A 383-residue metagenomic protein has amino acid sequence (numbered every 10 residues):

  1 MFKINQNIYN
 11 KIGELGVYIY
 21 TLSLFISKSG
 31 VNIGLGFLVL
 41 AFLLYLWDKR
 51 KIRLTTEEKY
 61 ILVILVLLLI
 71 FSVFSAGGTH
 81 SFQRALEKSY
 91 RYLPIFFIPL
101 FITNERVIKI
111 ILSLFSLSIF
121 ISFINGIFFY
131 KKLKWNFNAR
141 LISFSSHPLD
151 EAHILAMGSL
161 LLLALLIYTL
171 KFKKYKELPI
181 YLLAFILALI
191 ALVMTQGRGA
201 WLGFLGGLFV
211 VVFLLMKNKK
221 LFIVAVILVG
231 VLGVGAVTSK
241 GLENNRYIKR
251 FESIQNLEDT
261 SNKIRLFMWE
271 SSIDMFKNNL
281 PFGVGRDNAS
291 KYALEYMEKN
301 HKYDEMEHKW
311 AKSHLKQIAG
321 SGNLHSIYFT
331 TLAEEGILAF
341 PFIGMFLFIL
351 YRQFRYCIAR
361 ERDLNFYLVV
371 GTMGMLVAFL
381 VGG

Functional and structural regions predicted by a protein language model:
M1-Q83, F101-S113, L165-P179, K220-A225 (+2 more regions): Transmembrane signal-anchor hairpin modules in multi-pass inner-membrane enzymes, especially those that act on
G16-Y20, V107-F137, S146-K217, V226-L242 (+2 more regions): Alpha-helical transmembrane segments of multi-pass inner-membrane proteins
Y20-K28, S326, T330-E335, F366-G383: Membrane helix-loop boundary segments at the extracytoplasmic
K28-D48, A85-F96, D150-S159, L202-F209 (+2 more regions): Membrane-embedded alpha-helical segments of multi-pass membrane proteins, especially the transmembrane helices
E58-V66, G78-F101, I110-L114, I119 (+2 more regions): Aromatic-anchored transmembrane helix interface
M194, L215-N262, E270-N278, R286 (+1 more regions): A membrane-periplasm/extracellular boundary helix in multi-pass inner-membrane enzymes that assemble envelope glycans
L257-E270, F282-E335: Long extracytoplasmic/lumenal interhelical loops at the membrane interface of multi-pass membrane proteins
E334-C357: Selective detector of the "anchor" transmembrane alpha-helix that sits immediately C-terminal
